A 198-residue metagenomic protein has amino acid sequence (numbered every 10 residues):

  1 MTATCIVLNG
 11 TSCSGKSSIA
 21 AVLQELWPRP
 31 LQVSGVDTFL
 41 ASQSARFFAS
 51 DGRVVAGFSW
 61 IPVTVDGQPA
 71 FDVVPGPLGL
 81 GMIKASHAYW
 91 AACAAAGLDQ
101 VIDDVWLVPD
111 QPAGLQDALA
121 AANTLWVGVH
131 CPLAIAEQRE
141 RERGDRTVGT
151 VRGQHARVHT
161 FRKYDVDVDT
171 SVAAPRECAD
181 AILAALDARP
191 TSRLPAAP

Functional and structural regions predicted by a protein language model:
L8: Hydrophobic anchor at the beta1->P-loop junction of P-loop NTPases
T11: P-loop (Walker A) phosphate-binding loop of NTP-binding proteins
S14: ATP-binding Walker
S17: Walker A/P-loop
Q24-G81: Conserved substrate/cofactor phosphate-moiety recognition/catalytic segment in nucleotide-dependent phosphotransferases
D66-A120: Glycine-rich phosphate-binding loop used to anchor ATP phosphates in small-molecule kinases, encompassing both
A120-R141, V168: Conserved phosphate-donor/acceptor-positioning beta-strand/loop module used by diverse small-molecule
Q138-P198: Small-molecule kinase domains that catalyze NTP-dependent phosphoryl transfer to phosphate-bearing small molecules
